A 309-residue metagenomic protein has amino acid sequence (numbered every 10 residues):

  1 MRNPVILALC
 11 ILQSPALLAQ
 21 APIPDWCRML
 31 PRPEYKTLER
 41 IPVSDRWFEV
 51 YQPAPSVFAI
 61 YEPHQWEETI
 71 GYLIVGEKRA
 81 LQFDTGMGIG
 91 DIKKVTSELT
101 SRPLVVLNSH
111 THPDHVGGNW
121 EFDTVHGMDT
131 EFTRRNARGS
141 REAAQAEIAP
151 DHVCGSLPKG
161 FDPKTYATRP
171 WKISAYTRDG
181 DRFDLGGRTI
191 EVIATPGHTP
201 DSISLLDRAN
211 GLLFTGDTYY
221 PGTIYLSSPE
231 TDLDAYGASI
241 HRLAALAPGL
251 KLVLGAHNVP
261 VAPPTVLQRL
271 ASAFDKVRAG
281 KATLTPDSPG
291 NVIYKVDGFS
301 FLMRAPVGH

Functional and structural regions predicted by a protein language model:
M1-P4: Positively charged n-region of N-terminal signal peptides that target proteins for export
A8-I11: Alpha-helical assembly-interface signal, strongest on the long, hydrophobic N-terminal helix that forms
L17-I41, A238-H309: Accessory terminal helices/loops
E34-W47, Y51-P55, M128-I193, T199 (+3 more regions): Metallo-beta-lactamase
S44-E98, L205-Y220: Conserved beta-strand hairpin/beta-sheet module of binuclear metal-dependent hydrolase folds, prominently
A80-Q82, M87-G88, A167-T168, A175 (+2 more regions): Metallo-beta-lactamase
I89-D184, P221, T265, L270-T283: Active-site HxH/HxHxD metal-binding segment of metal-dependent hydrolases
